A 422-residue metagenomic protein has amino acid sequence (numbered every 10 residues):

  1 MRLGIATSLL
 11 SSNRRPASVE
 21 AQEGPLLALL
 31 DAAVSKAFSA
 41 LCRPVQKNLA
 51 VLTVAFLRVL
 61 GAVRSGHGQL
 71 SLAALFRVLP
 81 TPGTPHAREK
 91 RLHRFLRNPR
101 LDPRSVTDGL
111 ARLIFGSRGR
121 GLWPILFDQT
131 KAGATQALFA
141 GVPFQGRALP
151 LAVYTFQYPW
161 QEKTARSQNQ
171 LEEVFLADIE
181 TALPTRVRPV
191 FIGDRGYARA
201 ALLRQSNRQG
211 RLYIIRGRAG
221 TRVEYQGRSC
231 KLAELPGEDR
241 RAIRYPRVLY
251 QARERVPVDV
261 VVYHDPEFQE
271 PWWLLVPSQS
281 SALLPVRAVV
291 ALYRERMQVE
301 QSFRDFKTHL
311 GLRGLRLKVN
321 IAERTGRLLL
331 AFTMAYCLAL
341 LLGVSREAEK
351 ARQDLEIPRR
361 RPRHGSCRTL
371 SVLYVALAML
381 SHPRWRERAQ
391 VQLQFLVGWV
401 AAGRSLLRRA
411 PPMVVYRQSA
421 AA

Functional and structural regions predicted by a protein language model:
R2-Q69, V106-L110, R118-G121, A134 (+1 more regions): Single, function-defining residue in the core of a domain
R64, L79-T135, G193-D194, N207: Active-site- or DNA-interface-adjacent structural scaffold in DNA-acting proteins
F76: The alpha-helix within a helix-turn-helix
L138-V142: Short beta-strand scaffold segments in enzyme catalytic cores
